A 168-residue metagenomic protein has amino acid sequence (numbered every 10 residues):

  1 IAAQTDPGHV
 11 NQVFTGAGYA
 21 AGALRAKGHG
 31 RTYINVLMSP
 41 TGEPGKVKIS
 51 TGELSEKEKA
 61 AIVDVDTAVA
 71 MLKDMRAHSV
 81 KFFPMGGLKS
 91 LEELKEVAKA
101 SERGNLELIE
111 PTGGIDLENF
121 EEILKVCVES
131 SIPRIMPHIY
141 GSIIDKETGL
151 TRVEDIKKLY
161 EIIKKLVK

Functional and structural regions predicted by a protein language model:
I1-Q4, G18-K27, T67, I115-S131 (+1 more regions): Catalytic cores of alpha/beta
A2-L88, E102-G104: Conserved anion-binding
G8-Y19, G42, F83-G87, S130-I156: Glycine-rich phosphate-binding active-site loops on the catalytic face of alpha/beta enzymes
A61-D66, L91-A98, R152-K157: Charged helix-capping and loop-helix junction motifs
S79, E102-G149: Catalytic-face loop-and-helix region of soluble metabolic enzyme cores
F83-T112, C127, K165-L166: Glycine/serine-rich loop-strand microenvironments at binding/catalytic pocket rims
V153-V167: A cross-taxonomic marker for long C-terminal extensions/tails that follow the last structured domain
